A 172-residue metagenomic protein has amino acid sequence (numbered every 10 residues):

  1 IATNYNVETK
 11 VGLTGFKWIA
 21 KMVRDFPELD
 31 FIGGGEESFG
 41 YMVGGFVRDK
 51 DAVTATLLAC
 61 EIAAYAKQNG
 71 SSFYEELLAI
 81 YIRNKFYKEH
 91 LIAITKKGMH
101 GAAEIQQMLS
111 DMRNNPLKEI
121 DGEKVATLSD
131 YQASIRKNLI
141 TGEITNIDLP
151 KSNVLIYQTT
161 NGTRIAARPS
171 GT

Functional and structural regions predicted by a protein language model:
I1-P169: Phosphate-binding and adjacent anionic-ligand microenvironments
